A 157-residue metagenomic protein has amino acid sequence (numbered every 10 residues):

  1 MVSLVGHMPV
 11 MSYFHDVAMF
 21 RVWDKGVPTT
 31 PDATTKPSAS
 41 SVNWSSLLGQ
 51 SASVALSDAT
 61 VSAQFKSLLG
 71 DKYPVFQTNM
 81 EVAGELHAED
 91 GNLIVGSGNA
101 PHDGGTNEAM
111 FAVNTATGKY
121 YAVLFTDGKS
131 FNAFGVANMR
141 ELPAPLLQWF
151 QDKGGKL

Functional and structural regions predicted by a protein language model:
M1-L4, M8-M11, L93-G98: Short beta-strand elements that form the blades of beta-propeller/WD-repeat-like and other beta-sheet-rich scaffold
M1-L4, S12-Y13, A109-V113, V123: Broad, structure-driven detector of short, well-ordered beta-strand segments within folded domains
L4-S62, D127-L157: C-terminal partner/receptor-binding element of secreted or periplasmic proteins
S62-A122: Mature extracytoplasmic domains of secretory-pathway proteins
